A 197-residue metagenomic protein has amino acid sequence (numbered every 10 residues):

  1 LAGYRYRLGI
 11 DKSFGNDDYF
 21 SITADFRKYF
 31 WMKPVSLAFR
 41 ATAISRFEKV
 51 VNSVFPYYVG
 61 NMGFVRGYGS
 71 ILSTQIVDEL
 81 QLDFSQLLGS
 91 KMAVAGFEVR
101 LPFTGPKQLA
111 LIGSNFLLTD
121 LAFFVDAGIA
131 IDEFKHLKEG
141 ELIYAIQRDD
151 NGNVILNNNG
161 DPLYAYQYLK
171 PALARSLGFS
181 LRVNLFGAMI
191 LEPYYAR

Functional and structural regions predicted by a protein language model:
L1-L118, F123, I131-F134, I146-V154 (+1 more regions): C-terminal outer-membrane beta-barrel translocator/porin domains of Gram-negative envelope proteins and their
D126: Short basic (Lys/Arg) and small-residue
H136-R197: C-terminal beta-signal and terminal closure region of outer-membrane beta-barrel proteins
